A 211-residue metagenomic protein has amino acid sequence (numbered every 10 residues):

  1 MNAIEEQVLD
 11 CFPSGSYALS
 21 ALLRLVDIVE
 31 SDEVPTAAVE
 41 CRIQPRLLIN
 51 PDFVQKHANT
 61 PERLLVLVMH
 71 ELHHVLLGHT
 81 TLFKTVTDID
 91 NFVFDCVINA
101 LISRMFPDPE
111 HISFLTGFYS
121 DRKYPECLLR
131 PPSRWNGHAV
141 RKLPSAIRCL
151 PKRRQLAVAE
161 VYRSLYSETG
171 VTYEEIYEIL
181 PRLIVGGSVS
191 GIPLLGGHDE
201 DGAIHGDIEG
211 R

Functional and structural regions predicted by a protein language model:
M1-V66, E71-R211: Short, functionally important secondary-structure microenvironments
